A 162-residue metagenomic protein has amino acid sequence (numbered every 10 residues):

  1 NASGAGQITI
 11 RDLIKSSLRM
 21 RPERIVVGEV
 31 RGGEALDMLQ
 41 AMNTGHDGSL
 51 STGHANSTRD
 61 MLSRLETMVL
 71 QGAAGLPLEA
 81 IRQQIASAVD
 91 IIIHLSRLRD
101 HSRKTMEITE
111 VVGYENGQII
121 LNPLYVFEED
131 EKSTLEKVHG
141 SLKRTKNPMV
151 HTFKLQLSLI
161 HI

Functional and structural regions predicted by a protein language model:
N1-A5, Q156-H161: Short intrinsically disordered, low-complexity coil segments enriched in acidic
N1-I14, M61-L65: P-loop NTPase switch/communication element
A2, V26-V27, G140: A generic structural signal for short
D12, D37, N147-V150: Short Gly/charged-rich anion-binding patches and loops
S17-N116: Conserved P-loop NTPase nucleotide-binding/switch module
H101-I160: NTP-binding/hydrolysis catalytic cores, primarily Walker-type P-loop NTPases
